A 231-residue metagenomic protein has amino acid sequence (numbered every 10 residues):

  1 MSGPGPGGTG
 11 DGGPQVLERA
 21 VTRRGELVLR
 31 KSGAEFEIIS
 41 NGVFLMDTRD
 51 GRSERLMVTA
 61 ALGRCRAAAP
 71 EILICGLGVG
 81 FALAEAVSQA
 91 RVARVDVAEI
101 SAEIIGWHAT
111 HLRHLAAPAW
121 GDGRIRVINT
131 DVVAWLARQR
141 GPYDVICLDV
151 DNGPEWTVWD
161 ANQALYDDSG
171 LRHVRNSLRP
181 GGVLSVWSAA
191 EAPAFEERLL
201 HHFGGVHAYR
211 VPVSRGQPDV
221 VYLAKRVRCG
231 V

Functional and structural regions predicted by a protein language model:
M1-I39: N-terminal auxiliary segments of SAM/dcSAM-dependent transferases
Q15-V16, G205-A208: Short secondary-structure junctions
L27-L56, L62-G63, A67: S-adenosyl-L-methionine
G51-P180, V186-W187, A192, E197 (+3 more regions): The AdoMet/dcAdoMet-binding core of the Class I SAM-like
Y222-V231: C-terminal lobe and adjacent flexible extensions of AdoMet/dcAdoMet transferase-like proteins
